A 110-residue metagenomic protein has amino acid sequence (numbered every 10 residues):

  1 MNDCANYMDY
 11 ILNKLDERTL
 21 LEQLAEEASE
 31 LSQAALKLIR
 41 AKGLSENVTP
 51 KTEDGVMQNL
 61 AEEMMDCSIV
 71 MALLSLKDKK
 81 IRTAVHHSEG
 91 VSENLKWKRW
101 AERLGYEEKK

Functional and structural regions predicted by a protein language model:
M1-K110: Flexible "arm" and connector segments at domain edges
